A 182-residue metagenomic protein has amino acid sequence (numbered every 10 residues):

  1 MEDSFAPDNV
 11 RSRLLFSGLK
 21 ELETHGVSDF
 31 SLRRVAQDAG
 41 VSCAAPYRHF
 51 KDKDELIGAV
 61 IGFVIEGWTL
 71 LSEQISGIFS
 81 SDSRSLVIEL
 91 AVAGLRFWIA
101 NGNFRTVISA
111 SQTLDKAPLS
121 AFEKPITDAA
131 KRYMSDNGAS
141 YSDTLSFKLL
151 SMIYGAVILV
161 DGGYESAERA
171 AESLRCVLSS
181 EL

Functional and structural regions predicted by a protein language model:
M1-H25, L32-D38, E55: Basic, helix-initiating cap at the start of DNA-binding domains
S17-H25, G67-I78, M152-L159: Solvent-exposed, amphipathic alpha-helical segments
L22, S31-L32, S42, K53-V64 (+2 more regions): Amphipathic alpha-helical segments enriched in hydrophobic/aromatic and basic residues that form the DNA-contacting
A39-F50: Short hydrophobic/aromatic patch on the recognition helix
A59, E73-N103, L149: Hydrophobic alpha-helical connector segments
E66, S85, E89, S109-F147 (+1 more regions): Amphipathic alpha-helical packing segments from all-alpha helical-bundle domains
L95-A117, I158-L159, G163: Amphipathic alpha-helical segments used for helix-helix packing
A100, L150-E168, S179-L182: Amphipathic C-terminal alpha-helical segment
